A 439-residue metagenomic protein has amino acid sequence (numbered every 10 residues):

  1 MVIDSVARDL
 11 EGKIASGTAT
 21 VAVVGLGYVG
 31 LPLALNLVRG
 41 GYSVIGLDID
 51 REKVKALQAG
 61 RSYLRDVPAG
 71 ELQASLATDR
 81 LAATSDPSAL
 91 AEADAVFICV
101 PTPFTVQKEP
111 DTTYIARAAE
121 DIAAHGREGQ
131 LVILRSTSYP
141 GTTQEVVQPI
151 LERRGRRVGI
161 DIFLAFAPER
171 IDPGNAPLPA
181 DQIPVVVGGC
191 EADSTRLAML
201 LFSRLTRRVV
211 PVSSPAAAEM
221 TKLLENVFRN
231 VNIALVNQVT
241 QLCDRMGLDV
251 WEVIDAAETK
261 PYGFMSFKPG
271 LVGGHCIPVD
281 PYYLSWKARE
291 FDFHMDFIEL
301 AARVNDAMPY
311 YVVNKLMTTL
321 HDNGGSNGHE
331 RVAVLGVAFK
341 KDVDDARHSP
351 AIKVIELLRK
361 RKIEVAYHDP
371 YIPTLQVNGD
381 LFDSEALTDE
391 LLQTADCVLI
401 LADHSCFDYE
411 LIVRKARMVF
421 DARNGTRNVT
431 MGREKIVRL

Functional and structural regions predicted by a protein language model:
M1-L439: Structural/interface elements that position substrates and couple domains in central-metabolism enzymes
